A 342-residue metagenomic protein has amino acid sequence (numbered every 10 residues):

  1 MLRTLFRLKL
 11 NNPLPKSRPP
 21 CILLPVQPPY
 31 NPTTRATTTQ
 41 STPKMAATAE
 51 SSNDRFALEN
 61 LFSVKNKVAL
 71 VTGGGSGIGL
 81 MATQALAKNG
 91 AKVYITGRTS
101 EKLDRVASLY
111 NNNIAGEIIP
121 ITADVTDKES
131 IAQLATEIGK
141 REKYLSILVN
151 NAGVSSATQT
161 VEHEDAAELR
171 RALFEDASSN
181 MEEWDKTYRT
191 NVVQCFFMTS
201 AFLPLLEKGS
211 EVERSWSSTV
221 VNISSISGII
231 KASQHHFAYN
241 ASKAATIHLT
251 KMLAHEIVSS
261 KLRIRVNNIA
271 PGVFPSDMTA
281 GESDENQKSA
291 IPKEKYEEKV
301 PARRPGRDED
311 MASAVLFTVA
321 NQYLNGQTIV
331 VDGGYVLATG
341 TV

Functional and structural regions predicted by a protein language model:
V68, G75-G77: Conserved glycine-rich cofactor-binding loop
N89-R105: Conserved glycine-rich Rossmann-like NAD(P)H-binding loop of the short-chain dehydrogenase/reductase
E101, T122-T136: The beta1-alpha1 cofactor-binding region of Rossmann-like NAD(H)/NADP(H)-dependent oxidoreductases
I114-I119, T136-N150, S155-Q159, S179-N180 (+2 more regions): A glycine-rich helix->loop->beta "capping" turn within Rossmann-like NAD(P)(H)-dependent oxidoreductase domains
V154, Q159-Y188, E207-L262, V273-F274: Catalytic loop of short-chain dehydrogenase/reductase
E162-E164, N268-V300, T339-V342: A glycine/serine/threonine-rich, flexible loop-to-helix segment that serves as the NAD(P) cofactor-binding "lid"
R307-V331, V336: C-terminal substrate-recognition "lid" of short-chain dehydrogenase/reductases
